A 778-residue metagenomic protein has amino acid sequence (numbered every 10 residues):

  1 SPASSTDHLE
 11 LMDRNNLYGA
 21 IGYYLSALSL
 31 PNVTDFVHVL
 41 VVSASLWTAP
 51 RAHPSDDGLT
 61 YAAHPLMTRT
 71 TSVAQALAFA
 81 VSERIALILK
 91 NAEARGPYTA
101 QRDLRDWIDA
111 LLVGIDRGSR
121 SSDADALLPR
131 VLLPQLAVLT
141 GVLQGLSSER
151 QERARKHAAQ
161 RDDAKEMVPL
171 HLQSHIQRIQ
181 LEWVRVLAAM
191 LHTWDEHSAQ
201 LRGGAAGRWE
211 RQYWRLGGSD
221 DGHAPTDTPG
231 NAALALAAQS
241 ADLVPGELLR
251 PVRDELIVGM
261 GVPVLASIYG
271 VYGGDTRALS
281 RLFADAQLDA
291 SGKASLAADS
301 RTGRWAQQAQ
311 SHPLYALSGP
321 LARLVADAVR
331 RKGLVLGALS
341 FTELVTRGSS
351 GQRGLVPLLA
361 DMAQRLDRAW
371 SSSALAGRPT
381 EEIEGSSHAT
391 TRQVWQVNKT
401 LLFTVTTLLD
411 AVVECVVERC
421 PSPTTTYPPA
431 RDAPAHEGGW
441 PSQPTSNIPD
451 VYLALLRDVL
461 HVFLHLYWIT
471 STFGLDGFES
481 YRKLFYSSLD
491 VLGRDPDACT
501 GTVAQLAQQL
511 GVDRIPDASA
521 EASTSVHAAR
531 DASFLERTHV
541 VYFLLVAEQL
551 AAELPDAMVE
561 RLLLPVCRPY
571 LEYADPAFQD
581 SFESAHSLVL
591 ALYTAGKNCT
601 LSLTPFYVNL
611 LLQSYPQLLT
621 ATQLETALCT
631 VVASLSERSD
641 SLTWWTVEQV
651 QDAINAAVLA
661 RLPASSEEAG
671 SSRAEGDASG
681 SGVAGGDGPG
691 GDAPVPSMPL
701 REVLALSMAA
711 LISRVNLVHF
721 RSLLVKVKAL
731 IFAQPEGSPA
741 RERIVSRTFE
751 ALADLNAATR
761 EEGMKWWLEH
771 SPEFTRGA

Functional and structural regions predicted by a protein language model:
S1-L66, T70, A74-A86, A92-R105 (+9 more regions): Alpha-solenoid helical repeat scaffolds
L28-P31, V718, S722-A778: Proline-directed, serine/threonine-rich intrinsically disordered cytosolic regions
T34-D35, H53, D57-E553: Extended alpha-helical scaffold segments
P134, T404, Y542, D580-S584 (+3 more regions): Alpha-solenoid helical repeat scaffolds
A158-L172, L562-L563, S602-P616, T646-N655 (+2 more regions): Alpha-helical scaffold repeats of the Armadillo/HEAT/TPR superfamily
A159, T425-Q443, E667-A693: Intrinsically disordered, low-complexity domain-flanking/linker segments in eukaryotic proteins, enriched
V608-S636: A cross-kingdom feature marking charged/low-complexity
